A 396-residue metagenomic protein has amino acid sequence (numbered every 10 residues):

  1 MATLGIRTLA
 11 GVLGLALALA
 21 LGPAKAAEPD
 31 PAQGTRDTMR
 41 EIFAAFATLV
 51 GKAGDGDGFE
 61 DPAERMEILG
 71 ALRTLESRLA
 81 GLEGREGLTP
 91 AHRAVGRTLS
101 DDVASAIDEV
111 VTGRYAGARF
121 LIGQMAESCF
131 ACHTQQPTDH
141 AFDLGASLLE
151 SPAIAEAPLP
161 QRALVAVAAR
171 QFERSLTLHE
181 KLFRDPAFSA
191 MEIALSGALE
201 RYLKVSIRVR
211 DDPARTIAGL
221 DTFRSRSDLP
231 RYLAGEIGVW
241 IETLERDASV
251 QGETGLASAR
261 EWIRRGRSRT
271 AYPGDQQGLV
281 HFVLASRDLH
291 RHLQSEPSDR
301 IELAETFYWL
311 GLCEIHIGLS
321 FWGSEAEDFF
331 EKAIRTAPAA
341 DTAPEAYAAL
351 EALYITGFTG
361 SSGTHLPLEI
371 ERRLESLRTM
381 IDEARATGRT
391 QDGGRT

Functional and structural regions predicted by a protein language model:
A10-A20: Bacterial N-terminal signal peptides
E28-R208, D221, G235-V239, S249 (+3 more regions): Sequence context surrounding c-type heme c attachment/ligation sites in exported
V50, D57, L164, A168 (+6 more regions): Short coil/turn linking the two alpha-helices of tandem helical-hairpin repeats
I107, T134, E150-A157, R201-L220 (+4 more regions): Alpha-helical linker/edge segments of TPR/alpha-solenoid repeat scaffolds and analogous pre-/post-domain helices
H133-Q135, D185-A194, T222-V250, L279 (+5 more regions): Short solvent-exposed coil/turn linkers within tandem alpha-helical repeat scaffolds
T134-P137, A169-E180, R210-T216, D275-H290 (+1 more regions): Helix-turn-helix repeat elements of alpha-solenoid scaffolds
G252-G274, F358-T396: Intrinsically disordered, low-complexity, charge-biased linker/tail regions
L256-A326: Alpha-helical adaptor scaffolds
